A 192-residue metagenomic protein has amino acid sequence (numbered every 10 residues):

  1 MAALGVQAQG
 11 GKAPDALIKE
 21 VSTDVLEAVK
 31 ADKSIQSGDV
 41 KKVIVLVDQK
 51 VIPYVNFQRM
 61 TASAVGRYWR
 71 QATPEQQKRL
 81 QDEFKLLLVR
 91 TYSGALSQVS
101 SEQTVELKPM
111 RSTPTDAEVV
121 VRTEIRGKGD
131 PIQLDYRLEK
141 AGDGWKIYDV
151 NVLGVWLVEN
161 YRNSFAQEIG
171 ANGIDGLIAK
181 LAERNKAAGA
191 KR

Functional and structural regions predicted by a protein language model:
L4-G10: Sec/Tat signal peptide C-region and signal peptidase I cleavage site
Q7, E124-R126, N151-G154: Secondary-structure transition/turn motif
G11-Y92: Early exported N-terminus immediately downstream of N-terminal targeting peptides
K12, K41, T113-T115, P131 (+1 more regions): Mature soluble domains of exported/periplasmic/lumenal proteins and thiol-rich metal-chelating peptides
L80, R90-I132, R184-R192: Surface-exposed, charged secondary-structure patches
L86-L87, S112, L153-L157: Solvent-exposed loop/turn segments at secondary-structure junctions within structured extracellular/periplasmic domains
P131-E159: Short beta-strand edge/turn micro-motifs at domain boundaries
D149-R192: Low-complexity, intrinsically disordered terminal/linker segments enriched in charged and Gly/Pro repeats
